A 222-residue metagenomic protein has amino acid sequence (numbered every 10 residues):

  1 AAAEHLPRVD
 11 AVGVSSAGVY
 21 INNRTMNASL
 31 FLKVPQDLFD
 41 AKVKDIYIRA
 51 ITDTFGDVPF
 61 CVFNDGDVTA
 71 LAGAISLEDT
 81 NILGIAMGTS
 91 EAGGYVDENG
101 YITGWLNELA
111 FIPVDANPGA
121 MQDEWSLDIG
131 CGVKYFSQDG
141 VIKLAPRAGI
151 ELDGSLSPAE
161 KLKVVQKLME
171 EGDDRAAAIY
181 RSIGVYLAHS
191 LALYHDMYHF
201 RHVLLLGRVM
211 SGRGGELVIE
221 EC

Functional and structural regions predicted by a protein language model:
A1, I179-I183, V218: Phosphate/oxyanion-binding active-site loops and adjacent basic polyanion-contact surfaces
A1-A11, L191-V203: Phosphate/pyrophosphate-binding loops at sites that engage ATP/ADP/AMP, CoA/4′-phosphopantetheine, polyphosphate
A3, T52, L71-A74, G184 (+1 more regions): Generic structural signal for well-ordered alpha-helical scaffold segments
P7-I82, E108, V114-N117, G214-C222: Glycine-rich phosphate-binding loop and adjoining helix at the ATP-binding site of ATP-dependent phosphoryl-transfer
A17-Y20, G88-S90, M210: Short glycine-rich anion-binding loops that position phosphate/pyrophosphate groups of nucleotides and phosphorylated
P35-F39, L71, S76-D139, R213-G214: Glycine-rich phosphate-binding loop of actin/hexokinase-like ATP-binding domains
D128-Y186, F200-L204, M210: A mobile "lid/hinge" subdomain adjacent to the ATP/sugar-phosphate binding pocket shared across diverse ATP-dependent
Y194, Y198-C222: Glycine-rich phosphate-binding loops at beta-strand->alpha-helix junctions
